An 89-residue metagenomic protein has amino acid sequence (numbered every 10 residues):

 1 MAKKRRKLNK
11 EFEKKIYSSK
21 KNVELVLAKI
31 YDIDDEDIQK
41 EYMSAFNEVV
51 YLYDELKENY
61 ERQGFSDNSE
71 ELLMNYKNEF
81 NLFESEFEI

Functional and structural regions predicted by a protein language model:
M1-K10, L82-I89: Short acidic DE-rich linear segments
K3-K40: N-terminal acidic leader/helix
F12-S19, V23-V26, A45, V49-L52 (+2 more regions): Amphipathic alpha-helices that form helix-helix packing interfaces
K20, Y31, E41-S44, E61 (+1 more regions): Extended rod-forming repeat segments used as scaffolds/tethers
L27, Y31-D34, G64-D67, E84: Coiled-coil heptad-register positions
E36-M74: Acidic, low-complexity, intrinsically disordered interaction modules
F65-I89: Amphipathic alpha-helical binding modules
